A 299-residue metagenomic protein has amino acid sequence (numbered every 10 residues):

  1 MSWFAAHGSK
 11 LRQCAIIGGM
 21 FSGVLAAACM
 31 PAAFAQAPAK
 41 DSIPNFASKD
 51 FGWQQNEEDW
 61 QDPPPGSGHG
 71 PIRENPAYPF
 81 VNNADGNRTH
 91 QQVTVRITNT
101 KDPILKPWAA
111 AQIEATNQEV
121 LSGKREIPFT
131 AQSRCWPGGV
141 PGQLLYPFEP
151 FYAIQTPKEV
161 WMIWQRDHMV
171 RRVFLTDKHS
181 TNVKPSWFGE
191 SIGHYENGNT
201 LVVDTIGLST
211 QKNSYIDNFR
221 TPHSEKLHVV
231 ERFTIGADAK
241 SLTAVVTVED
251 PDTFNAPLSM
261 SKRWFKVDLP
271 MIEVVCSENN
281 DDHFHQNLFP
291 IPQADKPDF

Functional and structural regions predicted by a protein language model:
M1-C14: N-terminal secretory signal peptides that target proteins for export/translocation
S2, L25, Q36-A37: Basic, alpha-helical terminal appendages of large translation-related enzymes
C14-C29: Bacterial N-terminal signal peptides
F34-F299: PEST-like low-complexity, intrinsically disordered acidic/proline/serine-rich tracts that flank trafficking/processing
